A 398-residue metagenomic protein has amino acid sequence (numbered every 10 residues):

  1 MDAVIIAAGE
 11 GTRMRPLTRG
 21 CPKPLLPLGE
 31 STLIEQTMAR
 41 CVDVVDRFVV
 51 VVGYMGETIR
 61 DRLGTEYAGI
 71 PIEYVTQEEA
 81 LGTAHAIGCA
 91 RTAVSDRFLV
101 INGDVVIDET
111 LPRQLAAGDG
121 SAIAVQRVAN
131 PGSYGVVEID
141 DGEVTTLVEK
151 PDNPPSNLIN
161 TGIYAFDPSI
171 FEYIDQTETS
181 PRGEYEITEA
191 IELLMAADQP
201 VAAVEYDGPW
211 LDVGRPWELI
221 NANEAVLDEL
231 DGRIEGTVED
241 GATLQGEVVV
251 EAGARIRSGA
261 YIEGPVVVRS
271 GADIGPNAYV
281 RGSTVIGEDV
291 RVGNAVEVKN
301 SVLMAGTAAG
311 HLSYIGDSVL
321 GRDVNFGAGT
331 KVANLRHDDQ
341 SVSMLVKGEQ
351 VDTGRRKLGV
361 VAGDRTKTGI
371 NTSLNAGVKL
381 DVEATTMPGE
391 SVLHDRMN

Functional and structural regions predicted by a protein language model:
D2-I5, R13, L26-P27, S31-I101: Conserved N-terminal catalytic core of the sugar/cofactor nucleotidyltransferase
M38-A39, G88, D108-A117, F171: Short alpha-helix within the catalytic core of nucleotide-sugar-dependent glycosyltransferases
N102-V106: The conserved acidic donor/metal-binding loop of glycosyltransferases
E109-Y134: Conserved donor-nucleotide/metal-binding helix-loop-beta segment in metal-dependent transferases, i.e., the alpha-helix
A116, V144-V226: Catalytic-core segments of class I nucleotidyltransferases/pyrophosphorylases that form NMP-activated intermediates
L193-N277: Extended, small-residue-rich solenoid/repeat segments and analogous flexible loops that form exposed scaffolds
A252, R269-S270, E288, K299 (+1 more regions): The repeat-register position in solenoid repeat domains
G293-N398: Glycine-rich hexapeptide-repeat left-handed beta-helix
